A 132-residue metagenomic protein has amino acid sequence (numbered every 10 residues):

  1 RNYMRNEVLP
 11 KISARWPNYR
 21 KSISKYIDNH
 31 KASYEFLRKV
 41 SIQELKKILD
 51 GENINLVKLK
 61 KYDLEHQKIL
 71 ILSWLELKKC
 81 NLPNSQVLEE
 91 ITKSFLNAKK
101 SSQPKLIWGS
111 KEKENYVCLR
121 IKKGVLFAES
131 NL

Functional and structural regions predicted by a protein language model:
R1-K21: Acidic, Mg2+-coordinating catalytic module of metal-dependent nucleases/exonucleases that use a two-metal-ion mechanism
R5-N6, K21-L132: AMP-forming adenylation/ATP pyrophosphatase catalytic core
